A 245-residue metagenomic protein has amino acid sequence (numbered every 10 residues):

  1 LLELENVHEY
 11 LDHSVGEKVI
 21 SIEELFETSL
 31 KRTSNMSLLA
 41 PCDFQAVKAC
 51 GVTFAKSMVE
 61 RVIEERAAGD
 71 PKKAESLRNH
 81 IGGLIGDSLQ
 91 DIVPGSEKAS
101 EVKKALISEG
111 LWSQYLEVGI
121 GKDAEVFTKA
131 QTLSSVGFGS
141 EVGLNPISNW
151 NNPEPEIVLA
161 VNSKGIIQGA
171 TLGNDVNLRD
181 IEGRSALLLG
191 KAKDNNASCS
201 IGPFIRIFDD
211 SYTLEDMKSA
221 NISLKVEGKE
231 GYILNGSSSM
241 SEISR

Functional and structural regions predicted by a protein language model:
L1-E3, K164-G173, Y232-G236: Short, well-ordered strand-loop elements centered on a beta-strand within folded domains, enriched for acidic residues
L1-G16: Gly/serine-rich nucleotide phosphate-binding loop at the start of the catalytic core of nucleotide/ADP-ribose-handling
L4-H8, N174-N177, S239-S244: A short, sequence-level motif marking secondary-structure junctions
D12-K225: Active-site microenvironments in enzyme catalytic cores
I207-D209, K218-R245: Active-site neighborhoods and metal-handling regions in enzymes and metal-associated proteins
